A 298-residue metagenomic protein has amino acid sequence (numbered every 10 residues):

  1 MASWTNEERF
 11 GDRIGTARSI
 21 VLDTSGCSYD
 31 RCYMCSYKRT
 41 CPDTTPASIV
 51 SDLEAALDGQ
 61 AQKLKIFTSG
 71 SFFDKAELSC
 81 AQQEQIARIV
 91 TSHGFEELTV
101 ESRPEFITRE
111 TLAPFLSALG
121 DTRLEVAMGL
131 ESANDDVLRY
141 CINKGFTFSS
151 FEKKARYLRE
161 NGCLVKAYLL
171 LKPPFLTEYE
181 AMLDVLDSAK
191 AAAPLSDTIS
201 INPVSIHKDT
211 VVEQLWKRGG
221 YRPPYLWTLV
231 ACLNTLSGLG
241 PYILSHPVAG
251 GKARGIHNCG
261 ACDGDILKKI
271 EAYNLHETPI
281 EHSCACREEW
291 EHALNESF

Functional and structural regions predicted by a protein language model:
M1-P42, D58-T68, I199: N-terminal pre-triad scaffold of radical SAM enzymes
S3-G11, S205-F298: Auxiliary Fe-S-binding modules of radical SAM enzymes
Y37-D52, A56, Q60-L78, H93-T108 (+2 more regions): Core AdoMet radical
A56-G59, I86-H93, A113-R123, R156-N161 (+1 more regions): Acidic (Asp/Glu)-rich catalytic clusters
G70-F72, P104-F106, S132-N134, L171-F175 (+2 more regions): Active-site-proximal loop/turn and secondary-structure-junction residues that shape catalytic pockets, frequently
A76-E84, T108-S117, Y179: Distinct, well-ordered alpha-helical segments
A118-D121, L183-S200, D263-A285: Structural recognition of alpha->loop->beta junctions
S149-T210, L229-P247: Conserved C-terminal portion of the radical SAM core fold that forms the substrate/S-adenosylmethionine-binding
